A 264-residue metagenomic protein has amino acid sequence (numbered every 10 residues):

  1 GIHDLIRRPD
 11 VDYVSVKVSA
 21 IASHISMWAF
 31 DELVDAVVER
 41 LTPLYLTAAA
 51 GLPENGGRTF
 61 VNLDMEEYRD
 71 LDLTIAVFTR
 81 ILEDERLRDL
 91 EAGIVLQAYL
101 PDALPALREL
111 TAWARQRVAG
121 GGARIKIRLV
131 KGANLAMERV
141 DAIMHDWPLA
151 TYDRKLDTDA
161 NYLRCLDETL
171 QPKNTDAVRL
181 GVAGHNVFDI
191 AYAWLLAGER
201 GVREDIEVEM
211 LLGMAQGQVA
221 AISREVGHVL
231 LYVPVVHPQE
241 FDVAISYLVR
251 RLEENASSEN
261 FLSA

Functional and structural regions predicted by a protein language model:
G1-A264: Positively charged, amphipathic and often flexible ligand-engagement surfaces
